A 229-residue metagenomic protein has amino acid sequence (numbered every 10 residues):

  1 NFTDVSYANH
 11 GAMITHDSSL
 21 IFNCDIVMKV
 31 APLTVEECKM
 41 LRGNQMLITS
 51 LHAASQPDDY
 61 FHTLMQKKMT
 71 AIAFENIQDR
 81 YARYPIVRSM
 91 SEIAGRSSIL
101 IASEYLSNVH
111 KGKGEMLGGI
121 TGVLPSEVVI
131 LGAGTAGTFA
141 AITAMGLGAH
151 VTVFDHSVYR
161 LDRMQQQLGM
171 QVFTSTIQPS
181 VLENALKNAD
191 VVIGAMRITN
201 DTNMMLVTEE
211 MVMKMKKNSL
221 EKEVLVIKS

Functional and structural regions predicted by a protein language model:
N1-F2, V109-R197: Glycine-rich phosphate/diphosphate-binding loop of Rossmann-like nucleotide-binding domains
N1-T63: An N-terminal-biased, well-structured beta-alpha scaffold segment characteristic of Rossmann-like dinucleotide-binding
D4, C38, F61, I99 (+4 more regions): Generic hydrophobic/aromatic pocket-lining and core-packing "Φ" positions
S19-V35, V172-L206, V212, L220 (+1 more regions): Rossmann-like NAD(P)-binding element
P32, I93, G134-T135: Residue-level detector of alpha-helix initiation sites
V35-E127: Glycine/serine-rich phosphate-binding loop and adjoining beta1-alpha1 elements at the start of nucleotide-handling
L41-A73, G194-S229: ADP-ribose/adenylate-binding Rossmann-like module
